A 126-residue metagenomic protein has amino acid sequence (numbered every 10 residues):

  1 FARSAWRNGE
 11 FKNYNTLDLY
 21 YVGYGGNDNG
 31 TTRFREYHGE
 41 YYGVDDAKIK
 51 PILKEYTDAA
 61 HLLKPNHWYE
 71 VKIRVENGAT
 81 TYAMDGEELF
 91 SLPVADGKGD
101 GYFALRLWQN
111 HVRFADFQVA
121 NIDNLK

Functional and structural regions predicted by a protein language model:
F1-K126: Extracellular glycan-recognition regions
